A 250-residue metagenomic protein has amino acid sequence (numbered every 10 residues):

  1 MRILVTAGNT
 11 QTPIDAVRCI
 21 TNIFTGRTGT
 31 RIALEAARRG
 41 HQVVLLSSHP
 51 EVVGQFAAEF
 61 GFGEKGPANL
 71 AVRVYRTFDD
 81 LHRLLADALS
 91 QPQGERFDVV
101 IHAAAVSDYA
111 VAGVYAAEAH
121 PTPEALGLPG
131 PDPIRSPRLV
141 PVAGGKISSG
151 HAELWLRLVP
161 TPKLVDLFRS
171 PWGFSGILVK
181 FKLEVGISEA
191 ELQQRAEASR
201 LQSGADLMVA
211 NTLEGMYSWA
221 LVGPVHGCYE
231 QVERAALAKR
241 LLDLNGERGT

Functional and structural regions predicted by a protein language model:
M1-I177, F181-T250: A cross-family phosphate/adenosyl-ligand binding-site feature
